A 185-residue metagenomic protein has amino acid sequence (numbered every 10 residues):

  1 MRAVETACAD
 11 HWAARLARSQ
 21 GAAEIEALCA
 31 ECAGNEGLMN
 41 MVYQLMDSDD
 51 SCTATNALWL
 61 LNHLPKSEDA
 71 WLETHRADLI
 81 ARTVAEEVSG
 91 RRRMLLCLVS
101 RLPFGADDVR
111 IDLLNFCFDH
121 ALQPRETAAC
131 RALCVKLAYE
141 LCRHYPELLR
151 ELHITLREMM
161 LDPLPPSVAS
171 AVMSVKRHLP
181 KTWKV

Functional and structural regions predicted by a protein language model:
R2-V185: Alpha-helical scaffold domains
